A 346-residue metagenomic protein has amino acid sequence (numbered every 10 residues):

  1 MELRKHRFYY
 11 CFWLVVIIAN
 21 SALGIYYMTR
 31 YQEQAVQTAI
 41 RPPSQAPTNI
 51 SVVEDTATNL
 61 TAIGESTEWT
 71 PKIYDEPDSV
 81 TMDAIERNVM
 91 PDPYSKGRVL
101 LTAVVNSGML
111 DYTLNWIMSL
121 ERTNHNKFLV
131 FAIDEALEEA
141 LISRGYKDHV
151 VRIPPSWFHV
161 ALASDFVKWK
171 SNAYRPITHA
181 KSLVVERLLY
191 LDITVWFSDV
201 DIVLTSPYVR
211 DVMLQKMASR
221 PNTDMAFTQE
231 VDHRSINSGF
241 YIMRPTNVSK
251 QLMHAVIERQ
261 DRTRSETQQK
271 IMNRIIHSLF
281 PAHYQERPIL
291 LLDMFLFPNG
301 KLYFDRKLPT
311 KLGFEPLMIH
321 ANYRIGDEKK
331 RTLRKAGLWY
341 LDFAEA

Functional and structural regions predicted by a protein language model:
M1-I50: N-terminal signal-anchor transmembrane helix specifying type II single-pass membrane topology of secretory-pathway
E2, P176-S238, I242-P245, K250: GT-A fold catalytic core of metal-dependent nucleotide-sugar glycosyltransferases, centered on the diacidic
Y10-C11, A22-Y26, V231-H233, M243-A346: Catalytic core and acceptor-binding pocket of nucleotide-sugar-dependent glycosyltransferases
E76-P77, N88-G108, K168-W169: Glycine-rich phosphate-binding "P-loop"
S119-K127: Short, acidic, metal-binding catalytic loop of nucleotide-sugar glycosyltransferases
F128-I133: Short internal beta-strands
A136-L191: Active-site-proximal specificity loops/subdomain of glycosyltransferases
